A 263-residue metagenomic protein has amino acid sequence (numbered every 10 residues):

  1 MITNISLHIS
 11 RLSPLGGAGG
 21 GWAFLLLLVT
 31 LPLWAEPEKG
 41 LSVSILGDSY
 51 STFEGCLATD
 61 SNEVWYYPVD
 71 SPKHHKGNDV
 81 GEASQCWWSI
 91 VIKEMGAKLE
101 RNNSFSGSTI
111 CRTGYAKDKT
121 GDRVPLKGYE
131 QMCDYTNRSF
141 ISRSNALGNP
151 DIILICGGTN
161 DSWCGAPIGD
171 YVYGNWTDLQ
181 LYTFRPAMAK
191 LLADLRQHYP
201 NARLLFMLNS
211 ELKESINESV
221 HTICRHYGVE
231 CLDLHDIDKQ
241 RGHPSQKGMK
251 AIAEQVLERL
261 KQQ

Functional and structural regions predicted by a protein language model:
G16-A18: Glycine-biased, low-complexity coil/linker segments
P37, P125-Q263: Alpha-helical cap/lid subdomain in secreted, periplasmic, or secretory-pathway luminal O-acyl-processing enzymes
G40-S42: Residues that mark the start of a beta-strand
S44-L46, I153: Conserved beta-strand elements of the Class I
Y50-S51: Short active-site segment of divalent metal-dependent hydrolases/proteases that encodes the spacing between
N62-G169: Conserved SGNH/GDSL esterase-like catalytic core that processes O-acyl groups on lipids and polysaccharides
